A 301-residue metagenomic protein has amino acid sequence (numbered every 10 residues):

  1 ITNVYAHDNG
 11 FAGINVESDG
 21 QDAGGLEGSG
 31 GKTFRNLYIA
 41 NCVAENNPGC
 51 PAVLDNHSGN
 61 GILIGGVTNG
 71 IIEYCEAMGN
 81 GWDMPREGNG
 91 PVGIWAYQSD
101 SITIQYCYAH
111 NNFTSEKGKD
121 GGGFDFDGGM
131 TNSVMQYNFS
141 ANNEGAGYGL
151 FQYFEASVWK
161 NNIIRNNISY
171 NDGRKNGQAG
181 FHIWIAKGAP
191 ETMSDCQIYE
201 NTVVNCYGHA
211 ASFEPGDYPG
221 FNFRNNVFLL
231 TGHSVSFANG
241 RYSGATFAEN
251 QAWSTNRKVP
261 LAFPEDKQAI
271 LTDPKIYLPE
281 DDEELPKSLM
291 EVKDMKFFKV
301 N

Functional and structural regions predicted by a protein language model:
N3-A6: Conserved, well-structured core segments that form or line functional sites
G10-L37, E45-L289: Glycine- and acidic/polar-rich repeat regions and solenoidal domains
E284-N301: Active-site and glycan-interaction determinants of carbohydrate-active enzymes
